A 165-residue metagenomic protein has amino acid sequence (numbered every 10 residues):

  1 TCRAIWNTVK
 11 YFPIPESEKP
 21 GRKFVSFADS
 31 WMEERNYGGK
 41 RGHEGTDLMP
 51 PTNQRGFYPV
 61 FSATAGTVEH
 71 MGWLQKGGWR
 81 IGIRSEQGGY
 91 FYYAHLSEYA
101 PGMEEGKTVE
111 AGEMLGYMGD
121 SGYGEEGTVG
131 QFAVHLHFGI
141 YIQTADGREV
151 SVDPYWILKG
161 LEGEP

Functional and structural regions predicted by a protein language model:
T1-W79, A111, G124, E162-P165: Surface-exposed, glycine-biased beta-strand/turn segments
W31, Y90-Y93, Y117, F138: Aromatic side chains
K40-Q54, G82-G89, I140-V152: Small beta-barrel nucleic-acid-binding modules, principally OB-folds
M49, R84, A94-S97, E110 (+2 more regions): Residue-level detector of conserved, well-ordered beta-strand and adjacent loop positions that form binding/recognition
Q54, E104-E113, Y117, Q131-P165: Acidic, glycine-rich catalytic/binding loops that coordinate metals and/or anionic ligands
S62-E105, G127-H135: Zn2+-dependent peptidoglycan hydrolase active-site motif and core
R80-I83, E110-E126: Short hydrophobic beta/alpha edge segments that flank linear recognition/processing sites
